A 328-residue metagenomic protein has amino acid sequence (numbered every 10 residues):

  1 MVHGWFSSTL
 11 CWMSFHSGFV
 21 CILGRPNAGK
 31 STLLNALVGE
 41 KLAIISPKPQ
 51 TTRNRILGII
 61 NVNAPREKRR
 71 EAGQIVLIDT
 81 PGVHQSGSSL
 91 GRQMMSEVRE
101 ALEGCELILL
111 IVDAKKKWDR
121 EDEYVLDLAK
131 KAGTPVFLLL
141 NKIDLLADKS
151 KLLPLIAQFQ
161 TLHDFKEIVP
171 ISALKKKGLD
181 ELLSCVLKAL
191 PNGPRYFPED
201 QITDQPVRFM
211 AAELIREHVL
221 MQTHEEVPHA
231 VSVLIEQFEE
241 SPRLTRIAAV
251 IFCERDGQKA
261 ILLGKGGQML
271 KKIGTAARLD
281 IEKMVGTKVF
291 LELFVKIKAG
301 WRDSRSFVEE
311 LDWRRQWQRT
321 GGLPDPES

Functional and structural regions predicted by a protein language model:
H3, T9-L10: Short, positively charged and aromatic/hydrophobic N-terminal segments
W12-S96, E100-L102: Conserved G1/Walker A P-loop phosphate-binding module
G29, G178, M269: Conserved glycine(s) of the Walker
E40, I59-N63, A101-I108, L162-F165 (+7 more regions): Conserved, well-folded catalytic cores of nucleic-acid-processing and energy-transducing macromolecular machines
A64-R69, Q93-I168, E240-S241: Conserved C-terminal guanine-recognition region of P-loop GTPase G domains, centered on the G4
D79, N141, S172: Active-site glycine-centered loops adjacent to acidic/histidine catalytic or metal-binding residues that shape
P135, D144-T203: Canonical P-loop GTPase G-domain recognition
V207-S328: P-loop NTP-binding site
